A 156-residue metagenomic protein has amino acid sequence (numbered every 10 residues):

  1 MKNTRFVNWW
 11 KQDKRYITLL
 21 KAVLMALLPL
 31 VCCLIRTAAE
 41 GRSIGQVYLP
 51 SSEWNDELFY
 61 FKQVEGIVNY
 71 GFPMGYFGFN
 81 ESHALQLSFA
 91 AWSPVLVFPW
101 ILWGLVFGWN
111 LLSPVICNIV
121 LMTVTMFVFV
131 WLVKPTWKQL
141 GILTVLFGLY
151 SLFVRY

Functional and structural regions predicted by a protein language model:
M1-I44: Start-transfer (signal-anchor) and selected internal transmembrane alpha helices of multi-pass inner/ER membrane
L19, V23, I116, G141-I142: Hydrophobic alpha-helical transmembrane segments
L27-A39, V124-L132, Y150-F153: Residue-level signal for alpha-helical transmembrane segments in multi-pass membrane proteins
A38-Q46, D56-Q86: Extracytosolic helix-loop segments that constitute the early lumenal/periplasmic catalytic or substrate-binding loops
S51-W54: Juxtamembrane membrane-water interface segments immediately C-terminal to a transmembrane helix
A90, P94-V97, N110-T125, T144-Y156: Aromatic- and kink-enriched transmembrane "portal" helix at the membrane-lumen/periplasm boundary that abuts
V106-F107, F127-I142: Transmembrane alpha-helical segments of multipass membrane enzymes and assembly factors that act on membrane-embedded
